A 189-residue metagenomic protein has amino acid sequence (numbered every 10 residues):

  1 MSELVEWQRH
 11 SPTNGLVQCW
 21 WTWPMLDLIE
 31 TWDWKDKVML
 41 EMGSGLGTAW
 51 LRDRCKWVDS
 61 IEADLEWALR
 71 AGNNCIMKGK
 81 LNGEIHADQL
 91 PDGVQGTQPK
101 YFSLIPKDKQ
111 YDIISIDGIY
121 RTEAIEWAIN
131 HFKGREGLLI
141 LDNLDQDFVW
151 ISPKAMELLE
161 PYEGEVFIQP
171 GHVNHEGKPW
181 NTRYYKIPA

Functional and structural regions predicted by a protein language model:
M1-Q18, E30: Class I SAM-dependent transferase core
V17-M25, Y120, W150: Soluble or luminal CAZymes and related metallo-dependent hydrolases
W20-V94: SAM cofactor-binding core of SAM-dependent methyltransferases, primarily the Rossmann-like beta-alpha-beta module
D36, C55, Y111, Y162-E163: Short, well-ordered alpha-helix to beta-strand connector turns
M39, S60, S115, I140-L141: Generic enzyme active-site microenvironment
Q89-I105: Surface-exposed interaction regions that form or flank ligand-binding interfaces
L104-I113: A short acidic, Gly/Pro-enriched loop at the edge of an enzyme's catalytic core that lines a small-molecule cofactor
I113, I119-A189: C-terminal substrate-binding/active-site "lid" region of AdoMet-derived donor-dependent transferases
